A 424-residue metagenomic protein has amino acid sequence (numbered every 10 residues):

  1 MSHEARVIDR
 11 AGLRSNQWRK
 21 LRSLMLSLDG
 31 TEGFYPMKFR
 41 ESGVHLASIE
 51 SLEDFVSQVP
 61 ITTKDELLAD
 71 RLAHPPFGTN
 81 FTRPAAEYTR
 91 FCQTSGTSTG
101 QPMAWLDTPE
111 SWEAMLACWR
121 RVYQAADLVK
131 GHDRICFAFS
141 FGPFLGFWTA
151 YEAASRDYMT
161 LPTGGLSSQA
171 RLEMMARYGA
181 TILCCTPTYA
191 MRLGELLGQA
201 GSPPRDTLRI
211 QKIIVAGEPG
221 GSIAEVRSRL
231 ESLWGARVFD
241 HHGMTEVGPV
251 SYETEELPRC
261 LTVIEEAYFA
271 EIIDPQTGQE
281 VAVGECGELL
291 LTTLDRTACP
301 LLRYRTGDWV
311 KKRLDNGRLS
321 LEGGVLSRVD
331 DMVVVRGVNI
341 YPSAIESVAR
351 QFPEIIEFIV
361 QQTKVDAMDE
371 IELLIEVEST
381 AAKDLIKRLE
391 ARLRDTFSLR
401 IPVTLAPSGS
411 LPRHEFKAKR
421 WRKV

Functional and structural regions predicted by a protein language model:
M1-A117, R121-A125, A367-E372, A381-T396 (+1 more regions): Nucleotide 5′-phosphate-binding alpha/beta core
S2-H3, D54, T62-F239, V247 (+1 more regions): Active-site phosphate/ATP/adenylate-binding loop shared across adenylate-forming ligases
T160, V238, A270, F358-V360 (+1 more regions): Generic structural signal for residues in well-ordered beta-strands
T163, H241-G243, I273, T363 (+1 more regions): Conserved beta-strand termini and adjacent loop/short-helix elements that scaffold enzyme active sites in alpha/beta
L183, L290-L399, F416: AMP-binding/adenylate-forming catalytic core of the ANL superfamily
L208, I264-A267, R328: Short, solvent-exposed loop/turn segments at the edges of secondary structure
V215, G221-S222, V226-N316: Conserved AMP-binding/adenylate-forming
